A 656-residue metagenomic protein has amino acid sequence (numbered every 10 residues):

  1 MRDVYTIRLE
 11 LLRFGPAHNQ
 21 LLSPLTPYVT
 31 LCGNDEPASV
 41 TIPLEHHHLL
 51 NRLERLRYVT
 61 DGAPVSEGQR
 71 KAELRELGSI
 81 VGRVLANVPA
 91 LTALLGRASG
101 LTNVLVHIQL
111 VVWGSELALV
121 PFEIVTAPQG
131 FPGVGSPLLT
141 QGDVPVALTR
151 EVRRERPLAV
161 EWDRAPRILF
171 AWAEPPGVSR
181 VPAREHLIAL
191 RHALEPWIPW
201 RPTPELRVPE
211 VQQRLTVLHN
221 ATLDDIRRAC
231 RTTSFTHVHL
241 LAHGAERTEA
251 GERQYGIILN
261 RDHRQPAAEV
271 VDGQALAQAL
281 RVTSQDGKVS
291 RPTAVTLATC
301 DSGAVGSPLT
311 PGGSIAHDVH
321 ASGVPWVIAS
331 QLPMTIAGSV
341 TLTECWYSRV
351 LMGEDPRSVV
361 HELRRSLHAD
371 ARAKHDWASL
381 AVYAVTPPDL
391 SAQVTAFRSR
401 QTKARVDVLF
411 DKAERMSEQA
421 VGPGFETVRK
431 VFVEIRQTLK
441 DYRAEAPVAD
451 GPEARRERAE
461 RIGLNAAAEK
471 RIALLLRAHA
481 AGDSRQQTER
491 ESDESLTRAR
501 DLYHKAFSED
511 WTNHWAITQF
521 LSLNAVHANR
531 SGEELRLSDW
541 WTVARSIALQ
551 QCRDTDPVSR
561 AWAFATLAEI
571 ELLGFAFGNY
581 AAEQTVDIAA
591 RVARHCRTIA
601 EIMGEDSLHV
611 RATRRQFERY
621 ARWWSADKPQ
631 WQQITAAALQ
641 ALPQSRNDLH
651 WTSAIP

Functional and structural regions predicted by a protein language model:
M1-G133, W162: Non-catalytic, solvent-exposed interaction/assembly segments
R2-Y5, L117-S179: Boundary/activation segment at the start of structured domains
W113, R154-R264, T310: A domain-level signal for caspase-like cysteine endopeptidase catalytic cores and their zymogen-processing architecture
S136-E151, Q265-D286, S290, S348-R415: Caspase-like cysteine protease fold
L139, D143-R150, H237-C345, I570: Catalytic cores of nucleophile-dependent amide-cleaving enzymes
R398-E426, P452-D483, H504, S508-N529 (+2 more regions): Amphipathic alpha-helical repeat scaffolds of TPR domains
M416-V448, Q487-L502, E533-I547, D587-A593: Helix-turn-helix repeat elements of alpha-solenoid scaffolds
V610-I655: Eukaryote-biased recognition of C-terminal alpha-helical segments
